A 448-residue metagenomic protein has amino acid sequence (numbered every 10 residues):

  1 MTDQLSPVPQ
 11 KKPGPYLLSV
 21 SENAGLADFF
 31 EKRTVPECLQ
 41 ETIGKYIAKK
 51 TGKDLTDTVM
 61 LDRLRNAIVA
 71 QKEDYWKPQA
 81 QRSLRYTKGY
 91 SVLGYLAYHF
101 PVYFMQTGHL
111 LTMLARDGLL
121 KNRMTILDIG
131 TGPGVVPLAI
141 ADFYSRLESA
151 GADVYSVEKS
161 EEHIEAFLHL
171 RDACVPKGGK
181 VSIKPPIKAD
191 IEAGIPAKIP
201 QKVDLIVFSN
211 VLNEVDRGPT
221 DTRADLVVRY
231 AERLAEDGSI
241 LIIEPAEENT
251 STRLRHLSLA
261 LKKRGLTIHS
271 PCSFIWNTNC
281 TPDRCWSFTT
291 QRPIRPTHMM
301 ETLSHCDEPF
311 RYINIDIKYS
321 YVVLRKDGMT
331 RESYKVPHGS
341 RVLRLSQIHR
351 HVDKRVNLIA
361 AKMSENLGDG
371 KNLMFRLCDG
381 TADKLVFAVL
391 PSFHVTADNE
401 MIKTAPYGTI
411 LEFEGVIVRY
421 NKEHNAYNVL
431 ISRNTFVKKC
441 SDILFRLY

Functional and structural regions predicted by a protein language model:
T2-Q81: N-terminal auxiliary segments of SAM/dcSAM-dependent transferases
S83-D117: Class I SAM-dependent methyltransferase Rossmann-like catalytic core, especially the SAM/SAH-binding loop
P133-S149: Conserved SAM-binding loop of SAM-dependent methyltransferases across substrates and taxa, primarily the Class I
E165-K198: S-adenosyl-L-methionine
V203-T220: A short SAM/SAH-binding and catalytic strip from SAM-dependent methyltransferases
T222-D237: A short glycine-rich, Lys/Arg-flanked "PGG" loop and its adjoining helix->strand segment in the class I
E236-E244: Conserved beta-strand signature within the Rossmann-like core of class I S-adenosyl-L-methionine
T302-Y448: C-terminal lobe and adjacent flexible extensions of AdoMet/dcAdoMet transferase-like proteins
